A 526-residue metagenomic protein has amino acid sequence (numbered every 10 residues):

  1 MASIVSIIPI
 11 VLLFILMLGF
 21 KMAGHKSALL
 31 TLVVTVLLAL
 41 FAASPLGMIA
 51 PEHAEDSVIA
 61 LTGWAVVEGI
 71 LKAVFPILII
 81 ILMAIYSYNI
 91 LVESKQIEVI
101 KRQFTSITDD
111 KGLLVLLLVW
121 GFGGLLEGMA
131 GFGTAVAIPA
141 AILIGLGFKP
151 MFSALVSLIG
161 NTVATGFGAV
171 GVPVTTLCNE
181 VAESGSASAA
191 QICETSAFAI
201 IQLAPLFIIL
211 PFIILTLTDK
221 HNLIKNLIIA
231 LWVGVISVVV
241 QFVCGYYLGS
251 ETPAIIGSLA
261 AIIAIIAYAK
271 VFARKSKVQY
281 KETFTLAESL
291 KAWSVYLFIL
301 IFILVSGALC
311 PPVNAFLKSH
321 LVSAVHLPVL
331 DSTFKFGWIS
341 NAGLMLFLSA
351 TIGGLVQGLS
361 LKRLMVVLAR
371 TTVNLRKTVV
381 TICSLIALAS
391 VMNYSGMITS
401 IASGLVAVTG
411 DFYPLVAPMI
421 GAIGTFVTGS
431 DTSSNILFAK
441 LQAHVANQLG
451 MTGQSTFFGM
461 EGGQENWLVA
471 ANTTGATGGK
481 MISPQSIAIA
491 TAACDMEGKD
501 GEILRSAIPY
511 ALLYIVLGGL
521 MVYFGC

Functional and structural regions predicted by a protein language model:
M1-I8, A73-I77, A130-A135, I192-I208 (+5 more regions): Structural signature of hydrophobic alpha-helical transmembrane segments
V5-I15, G24-G47, L78-A84, I208 (+6 more regions): Hydrophobic mid-bilayer segments of alpha-helices in multi-pass membrane transport proteins, especially secondary
G24, G166-Q279, T474-C526: Juxtamembrane and boundary regions of transmembrane helices in multi-pass small-molecule transporters and channels
F75-I77, Y88-K95, L125-A135, V163-G171 (+5 more regions): Short helix-coil transition sites and intra-membrane helix breaks within transmembrane domains of multi-pass
D110-A141, G145, V379-M392, V408-H444: Hydrophobic alpha-helical transmembrane segments of multi-pass integral membrane proteins, predominantly secondary
G112-G124, P150-V163, S188-F207, T381-S384 (+2 more regions): Alpha-helical transmembrane segments of multi-pass membrane proteins
T134-I144, L158, G171-A182, S403 (+2 more regions): Re-entrant/interfacial helical elements at transmembrane boundaries that shape and gate the permeation pathway
G257, S276-G424: Transmembrane helical segments that form the transport core of multi-pass membrane transport proteins
